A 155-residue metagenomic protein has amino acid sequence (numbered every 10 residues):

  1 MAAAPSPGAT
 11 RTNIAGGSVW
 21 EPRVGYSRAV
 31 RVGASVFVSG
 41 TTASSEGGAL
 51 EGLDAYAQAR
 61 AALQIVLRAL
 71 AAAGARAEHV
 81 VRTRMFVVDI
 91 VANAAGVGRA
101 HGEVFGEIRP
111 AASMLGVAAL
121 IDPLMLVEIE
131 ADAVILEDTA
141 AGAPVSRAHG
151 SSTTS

Functional and structural regions predicted by a protein language model:
M1-Q64, R68-V81, V87-S155: N-terminal presequence-like segments and the immediate start of the first folded domain
